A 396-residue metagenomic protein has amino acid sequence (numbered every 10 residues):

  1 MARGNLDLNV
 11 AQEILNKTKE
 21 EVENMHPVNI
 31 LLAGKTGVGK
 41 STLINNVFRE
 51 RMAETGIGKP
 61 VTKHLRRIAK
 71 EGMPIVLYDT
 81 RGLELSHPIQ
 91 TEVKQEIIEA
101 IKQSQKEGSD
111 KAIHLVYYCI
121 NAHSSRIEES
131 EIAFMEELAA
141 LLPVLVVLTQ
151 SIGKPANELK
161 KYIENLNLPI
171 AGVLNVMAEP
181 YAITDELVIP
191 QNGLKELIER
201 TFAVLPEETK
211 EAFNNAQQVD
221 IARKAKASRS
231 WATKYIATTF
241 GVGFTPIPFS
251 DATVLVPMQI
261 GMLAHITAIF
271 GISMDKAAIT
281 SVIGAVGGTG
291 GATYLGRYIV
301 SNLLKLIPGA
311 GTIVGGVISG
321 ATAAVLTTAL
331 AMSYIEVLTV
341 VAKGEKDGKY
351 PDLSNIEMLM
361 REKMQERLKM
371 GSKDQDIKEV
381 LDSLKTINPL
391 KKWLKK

Functional and structural regions predicted by a protein language model:
M1-H87, A264, F270-S273, L326-M332: Conserved G1/Walker A P-loop phosphate-binding module
A2-D7, A11-I14, P143-L145, Q150-E211: Canonical P-loop GTPase G-domain recognition
G72, E92-G172: Conserved C-terminal guanine-recognition region of P-loop GTPase G domains, centered on the G4
K161, N165-L166, I170-L174, D220-F240 (+3 more regions): Basic/polar, acidic-poor N-terminal "presequence/leader" segments that form or can form short amphipathic helices
E186, V204-R223, P248-D251, E345: C-terminal helical "lid" subdomain and adjoining coupling/linker elements of P-loop NTPases
K224-Y298, N302-Y334: Small-residue-enriched, tightly packed secondary-structure blocks
L326-K343, K373: Membrane-helix cytosolic exit motif
V340-K396: Amphipathic, membrane-inserting segments
